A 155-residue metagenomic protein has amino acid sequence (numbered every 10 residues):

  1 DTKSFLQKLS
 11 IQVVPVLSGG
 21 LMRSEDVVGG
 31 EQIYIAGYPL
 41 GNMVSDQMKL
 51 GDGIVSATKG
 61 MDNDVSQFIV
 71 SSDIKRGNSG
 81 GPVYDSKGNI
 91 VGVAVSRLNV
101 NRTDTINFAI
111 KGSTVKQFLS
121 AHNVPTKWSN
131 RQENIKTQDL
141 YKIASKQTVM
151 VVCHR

Functional and structural regions predicted by a protein language model:
D1, E25-V28, M61-N63, Y84-S86 (+1 more regions): Extracellular/periplasmic catalytic domains that process cell-envelope and extracellular macromolecules
D1, S10-V13, K59-D62, K87 (+1 more regions): A generic structural motif
D1-P15, M22-E25: Conserved catalytic-core segment of clan PA serine endopeptidases
L6, K49, A109: Short aromatic/basic micro-patch
Q7, G30, I35, V55 (+5 more regions): Terminal peptide-recognition signature
V14-S18, Y38-D46, I90-R155: C-terminal cap/linker of serine protease catalytic domains
V16-Q67, I74-N78, A94-I106: Flexible, gly/ser-rich surface segments that form the specificity/activation loops bordering the active-site cleft
